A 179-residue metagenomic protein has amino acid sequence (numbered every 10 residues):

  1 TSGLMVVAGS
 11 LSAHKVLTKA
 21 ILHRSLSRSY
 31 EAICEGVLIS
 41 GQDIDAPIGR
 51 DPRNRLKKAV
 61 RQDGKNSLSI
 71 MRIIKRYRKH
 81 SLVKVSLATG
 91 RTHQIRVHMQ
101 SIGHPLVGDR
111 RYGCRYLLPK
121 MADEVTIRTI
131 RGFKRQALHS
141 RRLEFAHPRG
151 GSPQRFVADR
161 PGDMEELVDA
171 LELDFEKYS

Functional and structural regions predicted by a protein language model:
T1-S179: RNA pseudouridine synthases
